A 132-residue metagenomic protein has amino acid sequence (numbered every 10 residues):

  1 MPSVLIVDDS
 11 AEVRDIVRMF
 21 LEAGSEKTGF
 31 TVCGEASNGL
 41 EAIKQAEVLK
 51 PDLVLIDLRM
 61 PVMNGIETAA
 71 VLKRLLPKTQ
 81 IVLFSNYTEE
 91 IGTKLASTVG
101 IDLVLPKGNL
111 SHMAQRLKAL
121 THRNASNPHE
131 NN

Functional and structural regions predicted by a protein language model:
V7-D8, A36, V54: Conserved sequence signature across two-component system core domains
A11-G34: Two-component/phosphorelay signaling modules centered on CheY-like receiver
N38-E41, N64-E67: Acidic catalytic/metal-coordinating carboxylates
E47-L49, V71-K78, V99: Conserved phosphotransfer cores of two-component systems
L49-L55: Active-site beta3 strand of CheY-like receiver
M60: Receiver (REC) domain active-site loop signature in two-component systems and cognate sites in sensor histidine kinases
E67, Y87-Q115: Alpha4 helix (beta4-alpha4-beta5 surface) of REC/receiver domains from two-component response regulators
